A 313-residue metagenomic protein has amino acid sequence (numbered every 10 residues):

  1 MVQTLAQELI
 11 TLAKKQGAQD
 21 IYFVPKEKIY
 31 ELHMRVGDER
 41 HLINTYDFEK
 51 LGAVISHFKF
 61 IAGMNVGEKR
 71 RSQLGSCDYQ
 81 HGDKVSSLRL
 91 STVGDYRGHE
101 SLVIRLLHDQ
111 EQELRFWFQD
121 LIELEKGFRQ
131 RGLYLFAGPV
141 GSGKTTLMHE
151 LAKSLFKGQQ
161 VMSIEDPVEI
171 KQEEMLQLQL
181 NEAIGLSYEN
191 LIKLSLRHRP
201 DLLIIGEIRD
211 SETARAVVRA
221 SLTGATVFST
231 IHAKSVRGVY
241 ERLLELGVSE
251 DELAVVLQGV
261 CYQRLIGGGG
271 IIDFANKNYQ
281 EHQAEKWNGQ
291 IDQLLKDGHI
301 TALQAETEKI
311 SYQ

Functional and structural regions predicted by a protein language model:
M1-Q313: Short, flexible helix-loop junctions that flank or precede catalytic/ligand sites
